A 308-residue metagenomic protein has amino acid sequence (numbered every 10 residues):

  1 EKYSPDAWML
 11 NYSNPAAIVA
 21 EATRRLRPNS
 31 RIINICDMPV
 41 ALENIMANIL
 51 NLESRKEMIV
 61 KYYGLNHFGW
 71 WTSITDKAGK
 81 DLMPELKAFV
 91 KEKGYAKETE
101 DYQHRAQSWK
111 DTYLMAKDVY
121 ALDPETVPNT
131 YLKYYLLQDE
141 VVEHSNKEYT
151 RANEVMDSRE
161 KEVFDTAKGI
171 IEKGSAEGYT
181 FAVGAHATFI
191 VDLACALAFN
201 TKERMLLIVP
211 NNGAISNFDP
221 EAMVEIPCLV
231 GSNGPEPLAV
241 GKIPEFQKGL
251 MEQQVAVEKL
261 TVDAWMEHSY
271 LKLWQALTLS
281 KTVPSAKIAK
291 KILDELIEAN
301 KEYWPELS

Functional and structural regions predicted by a protein language model:
E1-L26, R31-D37, E43: Rossmann-like NAD(P)(H) cofactor-binding subdomain of soluble oxidoreductases
P39-N51: Short, flexible loop segments at boundaries between secondary-structure elements
N48-S308: Long, compositionally biased stretches enriched for glycine and/or charged residues
